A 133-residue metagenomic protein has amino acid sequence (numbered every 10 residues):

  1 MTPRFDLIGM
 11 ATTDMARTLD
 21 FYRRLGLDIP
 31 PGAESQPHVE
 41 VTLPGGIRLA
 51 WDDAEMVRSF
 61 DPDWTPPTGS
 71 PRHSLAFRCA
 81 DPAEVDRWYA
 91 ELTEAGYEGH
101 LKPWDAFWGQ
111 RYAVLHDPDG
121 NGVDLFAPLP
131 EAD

Functional and structural regions predicted by a protein language model:
M1-D6, A11-A33, L43-E98, H116-D133: Glyoxalase I/VOC metalloenzyme domain signal
L101-W104: Active-site/ligand-binding-proximal alpha/beta "capping" segment
F107-Q110: Short, small/polar residue-rich loop motifs at catalytic or cofactor-binding pockets
